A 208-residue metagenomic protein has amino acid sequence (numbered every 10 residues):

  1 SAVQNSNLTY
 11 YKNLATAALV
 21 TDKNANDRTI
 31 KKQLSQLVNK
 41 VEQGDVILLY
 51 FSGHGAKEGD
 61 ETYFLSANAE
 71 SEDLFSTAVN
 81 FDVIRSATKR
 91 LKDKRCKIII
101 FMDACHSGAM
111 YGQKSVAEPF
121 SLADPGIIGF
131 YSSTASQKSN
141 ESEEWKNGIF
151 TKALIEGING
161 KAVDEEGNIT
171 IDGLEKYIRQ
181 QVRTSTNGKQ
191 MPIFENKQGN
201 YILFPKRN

Functional and structural regions predicted by a protein language model:
S1-N208: Cysteine endopeptidase catalytic domains of the caspase/legumain-like
